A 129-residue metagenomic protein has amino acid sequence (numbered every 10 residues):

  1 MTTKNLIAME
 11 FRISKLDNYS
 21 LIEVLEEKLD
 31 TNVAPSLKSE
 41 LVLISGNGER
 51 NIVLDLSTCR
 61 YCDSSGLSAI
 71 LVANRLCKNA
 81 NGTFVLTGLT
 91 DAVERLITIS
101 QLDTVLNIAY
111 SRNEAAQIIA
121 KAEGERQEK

Functional and structural regions predicted by a protein language model:
M1-I13, K121-K129: Non-catalytic signal-transmission and effector/linker regions of two-component phosphorelay proteins
T3-A8, N18-Y19, S57-Y61: Short acidic/polar alpha-helix capping motifs at helix-coil junctions
N5-I7, K15, A80, L102: Short, structurally constrained coil/turn elements that cap an alpha-helix or connect an alpha-helix to the following
I7, R12-S39: STAS-typified acidic loop motif
S14, T87, A109: General small-molecule cofactor/ligand-binding pocket signal
N18, T83, G88, A120-A122: Long, contiguous secondary-structure blocks with strong helical propensity
K28-L106: Amphipathic alpha-helical interaction surfaces in cytosolic regulatory modules
N107-K129: A charged, well-structured terminal subsegment
